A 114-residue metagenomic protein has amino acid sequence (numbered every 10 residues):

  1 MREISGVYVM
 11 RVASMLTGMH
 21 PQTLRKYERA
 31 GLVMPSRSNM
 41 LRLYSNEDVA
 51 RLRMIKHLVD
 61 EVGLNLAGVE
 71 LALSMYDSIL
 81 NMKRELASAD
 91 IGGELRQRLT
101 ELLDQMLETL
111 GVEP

Functional and structural regions predicted by a protein language model:
M1-E3, M10-A13, H20-T23: Short glycine/proline-centered loop/turn elements that form peptide/ligand docking sites
R2-G6, M15, R29, M34-S38 (+1 more regions): Arg/Lys-rich, alpha-helical DNA-contact motif
V9-M10, T23, M40, N65: Residues that mark the N-terminal boundary/hinge immediately upstream of a DNA-recognition element
L24-Y27, Y44: Basic amphipathic alpha-helical segments that dock to polyanions
